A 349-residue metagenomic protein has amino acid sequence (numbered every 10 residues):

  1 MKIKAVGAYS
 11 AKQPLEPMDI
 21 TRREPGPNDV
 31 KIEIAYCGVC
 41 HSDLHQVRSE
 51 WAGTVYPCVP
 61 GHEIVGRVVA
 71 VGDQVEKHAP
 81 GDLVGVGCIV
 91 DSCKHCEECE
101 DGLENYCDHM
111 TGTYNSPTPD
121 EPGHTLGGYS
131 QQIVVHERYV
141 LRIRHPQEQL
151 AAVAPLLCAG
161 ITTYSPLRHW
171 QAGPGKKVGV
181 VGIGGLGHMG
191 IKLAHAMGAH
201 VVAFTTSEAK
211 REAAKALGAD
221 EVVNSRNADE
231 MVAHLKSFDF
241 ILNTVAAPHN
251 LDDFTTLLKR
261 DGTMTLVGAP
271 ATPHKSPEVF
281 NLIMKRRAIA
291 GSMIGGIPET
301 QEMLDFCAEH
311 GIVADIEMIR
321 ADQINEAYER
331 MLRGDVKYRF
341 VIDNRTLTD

Functional and structural regions predicted by a protein language model:
M1-V65, G127, Q131-V135, Q149 (+1 more regions): Short N-terminal strand-loop motif that marks the start of NAD(P)H/FAD-dependent oxidoreductase cofactor-binding domains
I3, D252, I297-D349: C-terminal hydrophobic helical "lid"/dimerization subdomain of Rossmann-like NAD(P)H-dependent oxidoreductases
R23-C37, E50-E100, N105, L126 (+1 more regions): Glycine-rich beta-strand-centered segment in the early N-terminal region that forms part of a ligand/cofactor-binding
C93-V181: NAD(P)H dinucleotide-binding glycine-rich loop of Rossmann-like/cofactor-binding domains, especially the beta1-alpha1
A159, G182-L186, A269: Glycine-rich Rossmann-fold phosphate-binding loop(s) that bind the pyrophosphate of adenine dinucleotide cofactors
P174-I183, H195-D253: Adenosine-nucleotide cofactor-binding segment
L258-R260: Helix-to-beta-strand junctions that scaffold the AdoMet/dcAdoMet cofactor pocket in Class I SAM-dependent enzymes
A269-K285, I297-M303: Rossmann-fold NAD(P)-binding glycine/threonine-rich loop
